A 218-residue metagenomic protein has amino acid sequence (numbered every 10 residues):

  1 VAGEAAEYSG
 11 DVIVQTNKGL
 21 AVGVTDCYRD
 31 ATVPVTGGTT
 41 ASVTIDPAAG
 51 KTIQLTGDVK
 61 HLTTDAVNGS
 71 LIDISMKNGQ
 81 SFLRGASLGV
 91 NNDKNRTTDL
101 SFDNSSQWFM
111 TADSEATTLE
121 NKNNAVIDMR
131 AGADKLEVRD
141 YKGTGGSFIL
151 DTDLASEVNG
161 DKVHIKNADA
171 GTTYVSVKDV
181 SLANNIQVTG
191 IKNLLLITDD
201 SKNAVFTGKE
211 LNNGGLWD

Functional and structural regions predicted by a protein language model:
A5-Y8: Short, structured motif recognition centered on aromatic/hydrophobic residues
T16, G23, P34, G38-Y174 (+1 more regions): Extracellular beta-solenoid/beta-roll
V24-D30: Short S/T/G/P-enriched beta-strand
V177-D179: S-adenosylmethionine
